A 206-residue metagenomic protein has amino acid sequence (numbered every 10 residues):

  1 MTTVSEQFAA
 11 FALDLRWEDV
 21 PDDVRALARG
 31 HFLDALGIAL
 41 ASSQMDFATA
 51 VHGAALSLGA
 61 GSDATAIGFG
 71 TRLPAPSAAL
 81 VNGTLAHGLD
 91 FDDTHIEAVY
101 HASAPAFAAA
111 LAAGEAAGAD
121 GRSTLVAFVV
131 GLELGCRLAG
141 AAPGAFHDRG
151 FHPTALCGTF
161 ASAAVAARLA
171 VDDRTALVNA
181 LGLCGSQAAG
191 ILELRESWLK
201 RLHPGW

Functional and structural regions predicted by a protein language model:
M1-W206: N-terminal core-entry segment
